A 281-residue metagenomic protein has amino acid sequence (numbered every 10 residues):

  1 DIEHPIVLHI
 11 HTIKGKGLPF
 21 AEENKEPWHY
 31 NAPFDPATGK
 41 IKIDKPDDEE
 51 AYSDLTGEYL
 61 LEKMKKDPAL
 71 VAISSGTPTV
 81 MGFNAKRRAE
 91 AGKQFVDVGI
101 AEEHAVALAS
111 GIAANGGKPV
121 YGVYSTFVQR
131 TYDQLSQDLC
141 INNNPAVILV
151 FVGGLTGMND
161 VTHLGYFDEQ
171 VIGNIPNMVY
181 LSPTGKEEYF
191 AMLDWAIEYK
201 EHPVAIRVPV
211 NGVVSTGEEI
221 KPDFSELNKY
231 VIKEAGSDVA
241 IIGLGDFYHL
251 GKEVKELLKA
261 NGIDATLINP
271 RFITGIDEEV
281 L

Functional and structural regions predicted by a protein language model:
H4-V204, G212: Thiamine diphosphate
Y30-T38, I241, N261-L267: Gly/Ser/Thr-rich active-site loops/lids in small-molecule metabolic enzymes that frequently grip phosphoryl groups
V71-S74, I206, D238-L244: Short hydrophobic beta-strand segments
G92, G236-D238: Phosphate-coordination loops involved in phosphoryl transfer and adenosine-cofactor binding
Q94-V98, G245-D246, G251-L281: Generic long, charged, amphipathic alpha-helical segments
L139, V231-K233: Replace "in large, NTP-powered and nucleic-acid-processing enzymes" with "in large, NTP-powered factors and other
G212-V231: Aromatic-enriched
